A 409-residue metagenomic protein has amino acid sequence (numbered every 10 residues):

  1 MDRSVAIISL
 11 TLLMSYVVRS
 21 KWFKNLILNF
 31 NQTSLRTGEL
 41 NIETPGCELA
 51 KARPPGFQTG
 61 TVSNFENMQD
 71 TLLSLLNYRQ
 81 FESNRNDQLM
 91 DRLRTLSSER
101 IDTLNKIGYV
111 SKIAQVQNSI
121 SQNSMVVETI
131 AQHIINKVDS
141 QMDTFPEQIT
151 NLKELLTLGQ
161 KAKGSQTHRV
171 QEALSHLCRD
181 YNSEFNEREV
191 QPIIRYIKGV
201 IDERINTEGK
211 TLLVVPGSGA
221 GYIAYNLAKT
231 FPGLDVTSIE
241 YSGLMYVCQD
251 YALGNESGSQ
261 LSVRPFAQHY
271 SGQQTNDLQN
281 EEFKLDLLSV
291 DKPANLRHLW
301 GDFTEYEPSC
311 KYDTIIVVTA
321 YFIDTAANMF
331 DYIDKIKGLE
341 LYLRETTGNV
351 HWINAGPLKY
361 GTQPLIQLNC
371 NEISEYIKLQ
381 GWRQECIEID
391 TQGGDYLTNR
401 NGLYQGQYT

Functional and structural regions predicted by a protein language model:
D2-I205, N255-T275, E385-C386: N-terminal accessory regions of S-adenosyl-L-methionine
E208-G219, T237: Conserved class I S-adenosyl-L-methionine
A220-G233: Conserved SAM-binding loop of SAM-dependent methyltransferases across substrates and taxa, primarily the Class I
L253-C310: S-adenosyl-L-methionine
I315-M329: A short SAM/SAH-binding and catalytic strip from SAM-dependent methyltransferases
F330-G348: A short glycine-rich, Lys/Arg-flanked "PGG" loop and its adjoining helix->strand segment in the class I
R344-G361: Conserved beta-strand signature within the Rossmann-like core of class I S-adenosyl-L-methionine
Y376, Q380-T409: Class I S-adenosyl-L-methionine
